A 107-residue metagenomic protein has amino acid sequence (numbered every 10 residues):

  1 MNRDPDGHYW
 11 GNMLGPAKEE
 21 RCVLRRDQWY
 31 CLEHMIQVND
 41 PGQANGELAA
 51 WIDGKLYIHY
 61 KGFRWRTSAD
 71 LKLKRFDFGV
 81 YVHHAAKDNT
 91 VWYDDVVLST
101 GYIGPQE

Functional and structural regions predicted by a protein language model:
N2-E33, V38: Short, aromatic/His-centered strand-loop micro-motif at the edge of beta-sheets
R3, C22, I58, A85-A86: Intrinsically disordered, low-complexity regions enriched in Ser/Pro/Gly/Gln/His and often acidic
R3, I52, F76, Y93-D94: Intrinsic disorder/low-complexity signal
Y9-P16, W29, G54-Y60, L71 (+1 more regions): A short linear-motif detector with a strong N-terminal bias
D27, C31-R64: Carbohydrate-binding surfaces in secreted/extracellular proteins
A44-A49, H84-D95, I103-Q106: Extracellular carbohydrate recognition
Y60-W92: Flexible glycan-contacting loops in extracellular carbohydrate-active proteins
